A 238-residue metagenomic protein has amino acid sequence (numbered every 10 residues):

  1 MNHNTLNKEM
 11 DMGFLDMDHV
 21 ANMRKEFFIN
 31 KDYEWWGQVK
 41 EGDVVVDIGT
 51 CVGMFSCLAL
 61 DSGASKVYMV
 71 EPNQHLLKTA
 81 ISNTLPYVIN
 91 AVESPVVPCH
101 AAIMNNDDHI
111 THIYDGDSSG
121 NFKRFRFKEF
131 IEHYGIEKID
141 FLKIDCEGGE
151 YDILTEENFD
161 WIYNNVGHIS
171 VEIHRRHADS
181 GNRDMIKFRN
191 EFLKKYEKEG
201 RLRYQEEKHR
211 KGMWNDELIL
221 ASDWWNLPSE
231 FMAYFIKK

Functional and structural regions predicted by a protein language model:
M1-K238: Phosphate/nucleotide-binding beta-alpha loop and adjacent structural elements of enzyme active sites
